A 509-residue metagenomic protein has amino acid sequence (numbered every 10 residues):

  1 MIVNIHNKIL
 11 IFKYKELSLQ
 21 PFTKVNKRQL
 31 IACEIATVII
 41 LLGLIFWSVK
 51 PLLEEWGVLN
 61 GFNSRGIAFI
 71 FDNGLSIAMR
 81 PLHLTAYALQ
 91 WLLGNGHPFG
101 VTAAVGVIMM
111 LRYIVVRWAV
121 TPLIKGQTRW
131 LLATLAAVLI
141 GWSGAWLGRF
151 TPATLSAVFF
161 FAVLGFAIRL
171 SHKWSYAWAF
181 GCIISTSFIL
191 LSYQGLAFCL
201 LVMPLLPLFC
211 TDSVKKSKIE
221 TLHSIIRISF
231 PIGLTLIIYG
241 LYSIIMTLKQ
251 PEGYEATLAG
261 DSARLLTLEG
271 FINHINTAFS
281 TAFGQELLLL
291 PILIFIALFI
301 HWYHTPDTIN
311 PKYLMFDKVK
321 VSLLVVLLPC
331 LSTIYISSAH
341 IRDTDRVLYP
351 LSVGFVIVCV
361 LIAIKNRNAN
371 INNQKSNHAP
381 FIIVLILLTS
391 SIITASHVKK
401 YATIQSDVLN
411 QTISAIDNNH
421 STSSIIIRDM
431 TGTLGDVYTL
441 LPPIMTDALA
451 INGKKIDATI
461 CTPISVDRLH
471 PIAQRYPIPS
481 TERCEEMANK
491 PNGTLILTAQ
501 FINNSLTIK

Functional and structural regions predicted by a protein language model:
K27-I77, W91, N95-F99, A104-L111 (+7 more regions): Intrinsically disordered, polar/acidic, low-complexity terminal segments
L53-G94, T221-D307, L331-S338, D345 (+1 more regions): Membrane-lumen/periplasm interface segments of multi-pass, membrane-embedded glycan/lipid transferases
V116-G141, V158: Transmembrane-helix signature of polytopic, membrane-embedded enzymes that assemble or transfer cell-envelope glycans
F160-A179, I189: Membrane-interface transmembrane helices that cradle and orient dolichyl/undecaprenyl
F198-G233: Perimembrane helix-loop-helix junctions
N310-S337, F381-I386: Transmembrane alpha-helix segments characteristic of polytopic inner-membrane glycan-assembly/cell-envelope
K318, I357, A363-S391: Signature aromatic-anchored transmembrane alpha helix within multi-pass, membrane-resident enzymes that catalyze glycan
Y335, A339-I371: Hydrophobic/aromatic-rich transmembrane helices and adjacent perimembrane loops
